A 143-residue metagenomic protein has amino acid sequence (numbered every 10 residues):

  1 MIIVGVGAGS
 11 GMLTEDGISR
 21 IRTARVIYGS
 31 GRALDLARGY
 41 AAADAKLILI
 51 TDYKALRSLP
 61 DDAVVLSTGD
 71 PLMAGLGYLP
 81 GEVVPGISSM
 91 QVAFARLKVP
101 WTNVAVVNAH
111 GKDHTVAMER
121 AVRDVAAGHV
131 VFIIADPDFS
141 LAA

Functional and structural regions predicted by a protein language model:
M1-V99, D113-H114, R120-V122, A135: Class I S-adenosyl-L-methionine
P100-V104: A short beta-strand-loop micro-motif that forms or neighbors metal/cofactor- and ligand-binding patches at active-site
A105, A109-K112: Ligand-binding beta-strand-loop-alpha-helix segment within the catalytic cores of soluble metabolic enzymes
V116-A143: Conserved anion/nucleotide-ligand pocket segment
